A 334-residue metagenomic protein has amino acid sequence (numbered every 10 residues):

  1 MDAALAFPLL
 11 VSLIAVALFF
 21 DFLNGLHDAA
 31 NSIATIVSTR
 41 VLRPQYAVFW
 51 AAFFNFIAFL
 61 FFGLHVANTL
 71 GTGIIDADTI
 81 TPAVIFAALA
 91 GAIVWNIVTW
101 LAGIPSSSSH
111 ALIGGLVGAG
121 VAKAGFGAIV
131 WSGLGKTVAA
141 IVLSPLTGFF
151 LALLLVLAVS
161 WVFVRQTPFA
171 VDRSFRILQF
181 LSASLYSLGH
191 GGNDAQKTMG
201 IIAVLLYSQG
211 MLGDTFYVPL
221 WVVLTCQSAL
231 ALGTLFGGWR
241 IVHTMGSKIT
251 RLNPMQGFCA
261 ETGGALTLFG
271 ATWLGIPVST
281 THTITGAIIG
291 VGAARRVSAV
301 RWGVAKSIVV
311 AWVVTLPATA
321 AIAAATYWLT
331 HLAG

Functional and structural regions predicted by a protein language model:
M1-G334: Multi-pass alpha-helical transmembrane bundle typical of ion/small-solute transporters and intramembrane aspartyl
